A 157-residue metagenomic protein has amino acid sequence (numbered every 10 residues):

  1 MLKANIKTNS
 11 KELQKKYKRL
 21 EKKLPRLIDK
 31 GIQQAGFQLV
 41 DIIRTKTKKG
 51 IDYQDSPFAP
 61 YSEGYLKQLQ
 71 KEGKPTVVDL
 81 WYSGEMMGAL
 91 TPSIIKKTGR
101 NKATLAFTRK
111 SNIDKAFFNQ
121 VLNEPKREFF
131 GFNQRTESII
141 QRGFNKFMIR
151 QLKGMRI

Functional and structural regions predicted by a protein language model:
M1-I157: Short, Lys/Arg-rich flexible segments
